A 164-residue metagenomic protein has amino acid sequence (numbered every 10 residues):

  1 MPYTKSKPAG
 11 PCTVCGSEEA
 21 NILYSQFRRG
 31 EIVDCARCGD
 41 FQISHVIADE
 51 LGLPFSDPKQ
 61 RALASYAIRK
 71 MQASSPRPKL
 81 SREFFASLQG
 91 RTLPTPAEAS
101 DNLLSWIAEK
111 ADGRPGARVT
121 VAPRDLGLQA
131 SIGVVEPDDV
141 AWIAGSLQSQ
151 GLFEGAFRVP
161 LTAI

Functional and structural regions predicted by a protein language model:
K5-P11, R28-E31: Short metal-coordination and nucleic-acid-contact micro-motifs, chiefly zinc-binding Cys/His arrays
C12-C15, C35: Short cysteine-rich clusters marking metal-coordination/redox-active sites
I22-Q26, H45-I47: Short Cys/His-rich "knuckle" micro-motifs
R28-F41: Cysteine-rich micro-motifs
G39-S56: Short metal-binding segments enriched for Cys and/or His
S44, E154-I164: Accessory beta->alpha helical hairpin/"wing" motif in late/C-terminal subdomains of nucleic-acid enzymes
P58-V134: Short amphipathic alpha-helical interface segments
S131-S149: Short amphipathic alpha-helical interaction segments
